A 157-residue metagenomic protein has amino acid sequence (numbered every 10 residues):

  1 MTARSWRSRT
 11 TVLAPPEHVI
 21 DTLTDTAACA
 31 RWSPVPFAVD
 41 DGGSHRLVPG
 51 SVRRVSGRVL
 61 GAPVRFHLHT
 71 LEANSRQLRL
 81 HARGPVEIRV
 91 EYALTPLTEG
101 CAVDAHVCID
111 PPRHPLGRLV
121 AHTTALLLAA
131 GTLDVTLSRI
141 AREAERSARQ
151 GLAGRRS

Functional and structural regions predicted by a protein language model:
M1-V48: Hydrophobic ligand-binding cavity/cleft-lining segments
T2-S5, R9, H67, A102 (+1 more regions): N-proximal short alpha-helices
W6, V64, I88-V90: Hydrophobic core residues within well-ordered beta-strands of beta-rich domains
R9-L13, S56, H69, A93 (+1 more regions): Generic structural detector for well-ordered beta-strands
V12-A14, V59-G61, E72, V86-I88 (+1 more regions): Beta-strand elements of well-folded, non-transmembrane domains
L13, N74, L97-E99: Structural motif
D40-V86, A102, V135-S157: Glycine-rich portal/gate segments that line the openings of hydrophobic small-molecule binding cavities
A82-V135: Beta-strand/loop substructures that line and gate deep hydrophobic ligand-binding cavities in soluble
